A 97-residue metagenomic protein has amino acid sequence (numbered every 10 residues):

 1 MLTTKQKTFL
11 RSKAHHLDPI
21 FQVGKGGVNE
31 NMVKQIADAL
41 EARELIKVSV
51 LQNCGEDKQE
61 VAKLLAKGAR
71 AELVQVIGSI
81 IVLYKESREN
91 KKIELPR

Functional and structural regions predicted by a protein language model:
M1-R97: Positively charged, polar, low-complexity stretches
